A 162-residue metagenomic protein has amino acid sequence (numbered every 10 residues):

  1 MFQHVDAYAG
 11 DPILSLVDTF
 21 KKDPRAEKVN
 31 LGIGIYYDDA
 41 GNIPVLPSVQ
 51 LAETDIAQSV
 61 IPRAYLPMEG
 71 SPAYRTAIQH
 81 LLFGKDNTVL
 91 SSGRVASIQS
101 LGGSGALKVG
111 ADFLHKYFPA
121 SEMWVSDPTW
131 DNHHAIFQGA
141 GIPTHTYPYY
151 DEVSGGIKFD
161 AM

Functional and structural regions predicted by a protein language model:
M1-H4: Generic N-terminal amphipathic, Lys/Arg-enriched alpha-helix
A9-G102: N-terminal small-domain helix-loop-helix segment of the aminotransferase-like
V60-M162: Conserved core of the PLP fold type I
